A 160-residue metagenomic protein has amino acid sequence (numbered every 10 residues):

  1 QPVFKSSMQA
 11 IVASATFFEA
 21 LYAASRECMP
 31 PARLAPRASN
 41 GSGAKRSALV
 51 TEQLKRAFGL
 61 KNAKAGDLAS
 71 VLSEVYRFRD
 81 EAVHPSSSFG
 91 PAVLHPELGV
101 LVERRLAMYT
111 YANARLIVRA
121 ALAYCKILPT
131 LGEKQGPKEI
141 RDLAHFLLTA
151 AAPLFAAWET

Functional and structural regions predicted by a protein language model:
Q1-K45, T130-K134, K138-R141, H145: Amphipathic alpha-helical interface elements
Q1-V12, G66-S73, R104-Y111: Short, solvent-exposed segments of well-ordered alpha helices
A20-V100, Y111-Y124: Flexible secondary-structure boundary motifs
V71, S87-T160: Polyanionic, low-complexity intrinsically disordered segments
